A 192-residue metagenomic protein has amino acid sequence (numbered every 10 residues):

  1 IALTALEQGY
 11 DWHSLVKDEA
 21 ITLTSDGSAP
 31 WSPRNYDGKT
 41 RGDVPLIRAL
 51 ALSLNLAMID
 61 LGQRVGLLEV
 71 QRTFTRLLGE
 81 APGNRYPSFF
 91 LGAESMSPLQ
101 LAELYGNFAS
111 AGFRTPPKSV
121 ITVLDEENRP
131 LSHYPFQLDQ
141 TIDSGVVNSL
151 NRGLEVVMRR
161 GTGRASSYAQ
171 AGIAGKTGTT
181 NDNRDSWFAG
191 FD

Functional and structural regions predicted by a protein language model:
I1-L3: Active/ligand-binding-proximal structured segments within catalytic/core domains that scaffold catalytic residues
Y10-V70, Y86, R114, E126-V156: Conserved catalytic neighborhood of penicillin-recognizing serine enzymes
S14-K17, R48, D60, T73 (+5 more regions): Structural recognition of the beta-strand scaffold that forms the well-ordered cores of secreted hydrolase catalytic
D26, P82, T162-A165: Hydrophobic alpha-helical segments with strong N-terminal bias
S28-N35, G66-Y105, G112, S119: Mid-domain, small-residue-enriched loop/turn segments at the edges of structured enzyme/sensor domains
K39, N84, D182-R184: Short, solvent-exposed coil/turn segments
R48, S97-D192: A penicillin-recognizing enzyme superfamily signal
